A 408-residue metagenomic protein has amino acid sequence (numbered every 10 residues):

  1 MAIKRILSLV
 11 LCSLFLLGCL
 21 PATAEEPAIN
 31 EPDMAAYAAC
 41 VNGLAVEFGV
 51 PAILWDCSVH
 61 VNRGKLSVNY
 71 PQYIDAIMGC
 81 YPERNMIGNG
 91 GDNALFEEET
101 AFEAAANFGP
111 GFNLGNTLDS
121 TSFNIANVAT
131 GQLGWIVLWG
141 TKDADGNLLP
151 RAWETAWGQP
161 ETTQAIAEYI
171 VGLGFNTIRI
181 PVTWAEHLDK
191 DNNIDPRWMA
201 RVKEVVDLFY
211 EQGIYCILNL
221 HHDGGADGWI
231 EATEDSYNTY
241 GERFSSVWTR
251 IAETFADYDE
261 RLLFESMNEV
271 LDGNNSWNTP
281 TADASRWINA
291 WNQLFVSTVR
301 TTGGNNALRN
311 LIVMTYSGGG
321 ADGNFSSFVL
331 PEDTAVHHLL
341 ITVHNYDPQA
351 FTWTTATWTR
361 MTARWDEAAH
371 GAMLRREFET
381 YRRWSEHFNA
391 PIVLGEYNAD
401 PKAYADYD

Functional and structural regions predicted by a protein language model:
K4-L14: Sec-dependent N-terminal signal peptides
L17-A24: Sec-dependent signal peptide cleavage junction
E25-A28, N238-H370, E377-A399: Active-site region of glycoside hydrolase catalytic domains
E26, C80, R84-T177: N-terminal carbohydrate-binding accessory modules
I29-F96, A403-D408: Aromatic-rich peripheral "rim/lid" segments of glycoside hydrolase catalytic domains that contact and position glycan
A52-W55, P110-L114, I178-I180, C216-L218 (+4 more regions): Hydrophobic faces of well-ordered beta-strands that scaffold small-molecule active sites in alpha/beta enzyme cores
R63-Y70, W184-A200, G224-Y240, D272-T281 (+2 more regions): Surface-exposed, active-site-proximal loop segments in enzymatic domains
W153-I178, V182, L188-H222, A226-S266 (+1 more regions): An active-site-proximal structural segment forming one wall of the substrate-binding cleft that immediately precedes
